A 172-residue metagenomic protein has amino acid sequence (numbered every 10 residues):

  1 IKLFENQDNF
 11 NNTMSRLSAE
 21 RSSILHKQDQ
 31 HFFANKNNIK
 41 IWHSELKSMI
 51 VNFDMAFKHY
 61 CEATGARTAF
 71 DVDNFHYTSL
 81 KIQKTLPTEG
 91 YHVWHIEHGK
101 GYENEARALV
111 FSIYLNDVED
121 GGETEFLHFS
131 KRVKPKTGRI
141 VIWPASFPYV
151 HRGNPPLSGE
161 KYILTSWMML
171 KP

Functional and structural regions predicted by a protein language model:
I1-I140, P148-P172: Fe(II)/2-oxoglutarate oxygenase catalytic core
